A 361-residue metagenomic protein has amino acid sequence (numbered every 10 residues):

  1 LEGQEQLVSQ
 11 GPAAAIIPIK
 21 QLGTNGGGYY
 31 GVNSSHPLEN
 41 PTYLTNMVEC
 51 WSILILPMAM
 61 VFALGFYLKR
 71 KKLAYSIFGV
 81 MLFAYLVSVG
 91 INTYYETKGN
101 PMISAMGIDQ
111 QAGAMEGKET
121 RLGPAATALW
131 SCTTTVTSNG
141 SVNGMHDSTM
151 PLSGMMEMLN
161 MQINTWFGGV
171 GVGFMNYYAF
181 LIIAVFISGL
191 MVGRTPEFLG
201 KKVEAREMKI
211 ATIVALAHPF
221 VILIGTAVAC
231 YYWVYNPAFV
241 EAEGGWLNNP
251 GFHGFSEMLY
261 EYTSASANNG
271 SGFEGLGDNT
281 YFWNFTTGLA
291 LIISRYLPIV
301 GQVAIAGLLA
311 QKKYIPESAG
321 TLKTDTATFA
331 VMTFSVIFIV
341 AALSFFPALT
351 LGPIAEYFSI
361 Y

Functional and structural regions predicted by a protein language model:
L1-Y361: Membrane-proximal intracellular helices of multi-pass ion channels
